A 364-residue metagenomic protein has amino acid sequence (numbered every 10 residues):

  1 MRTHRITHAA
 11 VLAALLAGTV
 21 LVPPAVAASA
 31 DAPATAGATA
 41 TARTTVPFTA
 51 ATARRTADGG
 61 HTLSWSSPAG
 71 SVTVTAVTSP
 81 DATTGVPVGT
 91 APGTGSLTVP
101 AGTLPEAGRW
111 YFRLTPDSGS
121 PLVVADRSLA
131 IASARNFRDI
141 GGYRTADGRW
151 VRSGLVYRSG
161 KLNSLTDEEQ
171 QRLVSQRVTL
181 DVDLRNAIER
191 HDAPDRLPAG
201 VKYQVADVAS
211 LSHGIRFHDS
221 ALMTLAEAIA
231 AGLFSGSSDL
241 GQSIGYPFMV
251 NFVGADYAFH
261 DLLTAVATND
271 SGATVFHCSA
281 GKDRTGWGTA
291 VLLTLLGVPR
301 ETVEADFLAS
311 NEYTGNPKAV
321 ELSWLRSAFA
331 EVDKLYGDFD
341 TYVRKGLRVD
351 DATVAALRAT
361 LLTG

Functional and structural regions predicted by a protein language model:
M1-A14, V26: N-terminal export and membrane-targeting signals
H8-V11, G18-L21, D31-T274, G288-G364: Cys-dependent protein tyrosine phosphatase-like superfamily
S279-A280, R284-T285: Ser/Thr-glycine-rich phosphate-binding loops at phosphate-binding pockets of nucleotides, nucleotide cofactors
